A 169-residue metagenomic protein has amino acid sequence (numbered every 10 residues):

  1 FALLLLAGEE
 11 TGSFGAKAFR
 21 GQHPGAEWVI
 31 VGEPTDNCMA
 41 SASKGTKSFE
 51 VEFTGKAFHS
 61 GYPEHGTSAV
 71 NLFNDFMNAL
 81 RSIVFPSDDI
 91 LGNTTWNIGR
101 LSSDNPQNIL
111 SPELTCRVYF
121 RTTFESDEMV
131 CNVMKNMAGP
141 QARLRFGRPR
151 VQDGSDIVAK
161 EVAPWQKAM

Functional and structural regions predicted by a protein language model:
F1-S48: Acidic/histidine-rich catalytic neighborhood of metal-dependent amide-processing enzymes
E9, P34, S41, K47-M169: Metal-dependent amide/peptide-bond hydrolase catalytic core, centered on the "pita-bread" metallohydrolase fold
